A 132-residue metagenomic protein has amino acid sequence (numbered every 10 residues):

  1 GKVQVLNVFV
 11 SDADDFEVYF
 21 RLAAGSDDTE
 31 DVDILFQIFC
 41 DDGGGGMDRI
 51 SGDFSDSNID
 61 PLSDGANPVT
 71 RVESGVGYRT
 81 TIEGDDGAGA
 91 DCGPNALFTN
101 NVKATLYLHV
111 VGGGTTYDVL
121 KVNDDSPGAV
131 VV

Functional and structural regions predicted by a protein language model:
G1-V132: N-terminal export/assembly leader peptides and their processing motifs that target proteins to secretory
